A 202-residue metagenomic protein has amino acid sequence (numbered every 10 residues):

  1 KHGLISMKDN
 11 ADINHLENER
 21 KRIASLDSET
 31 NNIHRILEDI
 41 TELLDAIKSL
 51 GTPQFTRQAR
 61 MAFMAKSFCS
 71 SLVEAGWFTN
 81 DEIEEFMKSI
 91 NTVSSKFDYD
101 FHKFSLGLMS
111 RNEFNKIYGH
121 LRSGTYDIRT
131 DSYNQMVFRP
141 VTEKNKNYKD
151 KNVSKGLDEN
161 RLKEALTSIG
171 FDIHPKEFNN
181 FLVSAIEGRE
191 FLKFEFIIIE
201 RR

Functional and structural regions predicted by a protein language model:
K1-R202: Contiguous hydrophobic, helix-prone segments at protein termini that mediate membrane targeting/anchoring
